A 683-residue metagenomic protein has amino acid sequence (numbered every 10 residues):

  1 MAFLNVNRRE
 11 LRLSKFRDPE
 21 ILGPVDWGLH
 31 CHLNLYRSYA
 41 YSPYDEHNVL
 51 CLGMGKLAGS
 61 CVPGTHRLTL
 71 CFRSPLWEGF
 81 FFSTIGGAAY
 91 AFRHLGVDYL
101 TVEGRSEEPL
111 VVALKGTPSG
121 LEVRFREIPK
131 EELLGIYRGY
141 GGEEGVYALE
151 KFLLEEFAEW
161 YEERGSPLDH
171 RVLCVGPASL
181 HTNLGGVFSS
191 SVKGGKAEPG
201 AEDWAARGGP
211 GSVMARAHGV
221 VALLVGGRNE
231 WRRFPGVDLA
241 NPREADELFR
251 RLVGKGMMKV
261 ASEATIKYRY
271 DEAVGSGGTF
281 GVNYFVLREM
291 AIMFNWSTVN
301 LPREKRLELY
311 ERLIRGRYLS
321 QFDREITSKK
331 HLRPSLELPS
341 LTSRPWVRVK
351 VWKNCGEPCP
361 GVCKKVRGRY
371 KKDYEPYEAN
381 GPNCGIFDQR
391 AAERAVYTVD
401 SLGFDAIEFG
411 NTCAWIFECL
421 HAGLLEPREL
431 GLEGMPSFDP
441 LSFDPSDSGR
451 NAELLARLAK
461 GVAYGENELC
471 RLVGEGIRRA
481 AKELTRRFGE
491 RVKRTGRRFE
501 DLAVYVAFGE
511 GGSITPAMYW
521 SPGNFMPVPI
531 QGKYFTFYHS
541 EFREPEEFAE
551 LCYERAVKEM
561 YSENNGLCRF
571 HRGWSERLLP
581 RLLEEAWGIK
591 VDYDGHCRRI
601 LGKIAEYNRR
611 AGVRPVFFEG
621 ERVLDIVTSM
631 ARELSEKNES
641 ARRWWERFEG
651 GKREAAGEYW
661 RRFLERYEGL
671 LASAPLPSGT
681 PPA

Functional and structural regions predicted by a protein language model:
M1-Y44: Conserved, well-structured core domains of diverse proteins
L4-N5, L11, I21-L22, T65-L68 (+2 more regions): Extended C-terminal regions of large enzymes
R12-R17, R124-P129, R207: Short amphipathic beta-strand/extended segments with alternating polar/hydrophobic composition
K15, L52-M54, G176: Pocket-edge structural micro-motifs
H30-V112, G120-E122: Feature captures the catalytic cores and cofactor-binding loops of soluble hydro-lyases/lyases that act on carboxylate
L76-F81, R138-G142, E466: Short secondary-structure transition/capping motifs
I85-R124, G211, R216-R232, I407 (+1 more regions): Glycine-rich phosphate/pyrophosphate-binding loops and their adjacent beta-strand/loop elements at enzyme active sites
V112-L184: Acidic low-complexity segments
